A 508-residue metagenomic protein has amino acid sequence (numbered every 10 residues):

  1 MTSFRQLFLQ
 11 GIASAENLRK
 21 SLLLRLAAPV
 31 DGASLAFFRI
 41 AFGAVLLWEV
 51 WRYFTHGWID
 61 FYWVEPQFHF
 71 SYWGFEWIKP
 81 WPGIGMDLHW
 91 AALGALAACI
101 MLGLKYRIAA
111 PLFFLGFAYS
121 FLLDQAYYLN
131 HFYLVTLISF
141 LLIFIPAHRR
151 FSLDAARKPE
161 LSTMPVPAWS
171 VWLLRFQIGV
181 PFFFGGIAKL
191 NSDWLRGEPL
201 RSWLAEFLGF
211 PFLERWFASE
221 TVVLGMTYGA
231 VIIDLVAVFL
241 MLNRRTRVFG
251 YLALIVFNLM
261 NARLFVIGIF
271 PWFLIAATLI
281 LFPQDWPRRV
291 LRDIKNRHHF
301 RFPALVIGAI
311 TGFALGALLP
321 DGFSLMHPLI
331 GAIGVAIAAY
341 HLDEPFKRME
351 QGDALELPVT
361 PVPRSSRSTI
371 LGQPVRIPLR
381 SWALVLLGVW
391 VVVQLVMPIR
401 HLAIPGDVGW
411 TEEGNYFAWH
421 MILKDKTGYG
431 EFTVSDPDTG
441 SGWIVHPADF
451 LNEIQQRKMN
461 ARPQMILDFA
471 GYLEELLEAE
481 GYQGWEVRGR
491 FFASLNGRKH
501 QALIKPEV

Functional and structural regions predicted by a protein language model:
T2-V508: Alpha-helical membrane-anchoring segments
